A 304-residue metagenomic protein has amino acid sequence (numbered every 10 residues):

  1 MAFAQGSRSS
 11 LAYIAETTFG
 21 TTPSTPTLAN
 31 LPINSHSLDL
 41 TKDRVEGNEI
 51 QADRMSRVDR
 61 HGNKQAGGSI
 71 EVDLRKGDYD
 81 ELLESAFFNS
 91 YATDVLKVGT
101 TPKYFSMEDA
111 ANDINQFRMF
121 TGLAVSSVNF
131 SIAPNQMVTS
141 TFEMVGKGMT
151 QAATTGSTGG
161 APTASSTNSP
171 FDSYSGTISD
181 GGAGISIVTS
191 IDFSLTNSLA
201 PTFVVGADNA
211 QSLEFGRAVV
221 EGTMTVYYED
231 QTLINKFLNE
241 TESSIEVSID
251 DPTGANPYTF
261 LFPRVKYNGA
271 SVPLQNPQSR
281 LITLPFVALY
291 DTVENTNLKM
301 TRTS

Functional and structural regions predicted by a protein language model:
M1-S304: Signature of extracytoplasmic/envelope-associated structural regions
